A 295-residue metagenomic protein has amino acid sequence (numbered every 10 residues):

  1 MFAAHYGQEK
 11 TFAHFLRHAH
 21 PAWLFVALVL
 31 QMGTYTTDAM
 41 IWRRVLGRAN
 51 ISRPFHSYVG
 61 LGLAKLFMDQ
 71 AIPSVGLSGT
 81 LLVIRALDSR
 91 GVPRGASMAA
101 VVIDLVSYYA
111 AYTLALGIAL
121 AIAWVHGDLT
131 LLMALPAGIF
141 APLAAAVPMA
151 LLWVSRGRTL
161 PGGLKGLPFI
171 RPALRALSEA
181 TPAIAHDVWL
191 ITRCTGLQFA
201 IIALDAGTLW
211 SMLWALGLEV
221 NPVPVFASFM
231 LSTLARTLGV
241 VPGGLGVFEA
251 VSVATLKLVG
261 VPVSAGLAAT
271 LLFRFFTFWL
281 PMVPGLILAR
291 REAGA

Functional and structural regions predicted by a protein language model:
M1-L63, I122, H126-T237, V263-A268 (+1 more regions): Predominantly cytoplasmic-facing regulatory/coupling regions of multi-pass membrane proteins
V29, A71, V106, A200 (+6 more regions): Residues within alpha-helical transmembrane segments of multi-pass membrane proteins, especially transporters, ion
T36-W42, P73-V83, V223, A235-V253: Transmembrane helix boundary and interhelical junction motifs in multipass membrane proteins
R44-R48, I84-G91, T255-L258: Helix-loop junctions at the membrane interface of multi-pass solute transporters
H56-G60, S74-G79, S89-V106, V261-L272: Membrane-interface alpha-helices at helix entry/exit sites of multi-pass transporters
L66-L77, L105-G117: Mid-bilayer segments of alpha-helical transmembrane spans in multi-pass integral membrane proteins that mediate
V240-G243, F248-F273: Hydrophobic alpha-helical transmembrane segments in multi-pass integral membrane proteins
